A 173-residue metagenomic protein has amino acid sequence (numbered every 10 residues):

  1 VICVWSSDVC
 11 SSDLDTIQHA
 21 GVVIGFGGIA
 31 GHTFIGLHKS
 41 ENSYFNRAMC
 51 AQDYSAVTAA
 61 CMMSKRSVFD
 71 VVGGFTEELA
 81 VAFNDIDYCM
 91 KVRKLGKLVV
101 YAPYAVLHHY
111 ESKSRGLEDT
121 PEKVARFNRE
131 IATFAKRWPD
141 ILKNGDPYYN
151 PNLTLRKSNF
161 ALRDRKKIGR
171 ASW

Functional and structural regions predicted by a protein language model:
V1-V9, A171-W173: Single conserved hydrophobic/aromatic residue that forms the stacking wall/gate of nucleotide- or nucleobase-binding
S6-V72, L95, V106-E118, E122-N128 (+2 more regions): Acidic/His-rich active-site region of diverse nucleotide-sugar glycosyltransferases
V57, V81-D87: Acidic donor-binding loop at a coil-to-helix junction in glycosyltransferase catalytic cores that engages
L98: Residue-level detector of anion-binding/catalytic polar loops
R129-E130, K136-K143: Catalytic cores of secreted or luminal carbohydrate-active enzymes
D140, D146-R156, R163-S172: Boundary detector for helix-to-coil junctions that initiate low-complexity/charged tails
